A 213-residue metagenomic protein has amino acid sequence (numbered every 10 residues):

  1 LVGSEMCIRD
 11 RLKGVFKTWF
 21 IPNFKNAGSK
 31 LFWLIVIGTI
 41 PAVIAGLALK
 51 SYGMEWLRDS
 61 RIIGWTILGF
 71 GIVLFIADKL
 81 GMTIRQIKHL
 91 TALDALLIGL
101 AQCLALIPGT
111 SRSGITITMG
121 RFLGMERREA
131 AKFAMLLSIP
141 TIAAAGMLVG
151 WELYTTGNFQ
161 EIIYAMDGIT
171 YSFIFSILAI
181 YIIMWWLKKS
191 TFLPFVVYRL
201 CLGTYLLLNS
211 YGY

Functional and structural regions predicted by a protein language model:
L1-I8: Short, small-residue-biased leader/transition segments that mark boundaries at the very start of proteins
K50-R58, W151-I163: Membrane-interface helix termini and inter-helical loops of multi-pass transporters
G71, I87-C103: Small-residue-enriched transmembrane helix starts and helix-helix packing motifs in multi-pass inner-membrane proteins
I98-A101, G114-L137: Interfacial segments of multi-pass membrane proteins
R128-E152, I163-Y171: A small-residue-rich subset of transmembrane alpha-helices
S176-C201: Interfacial loop-to-transmembrane junctions
L207-Y213: Juxtamembrane boundary at the C-terminal end of a transmembrane helix
